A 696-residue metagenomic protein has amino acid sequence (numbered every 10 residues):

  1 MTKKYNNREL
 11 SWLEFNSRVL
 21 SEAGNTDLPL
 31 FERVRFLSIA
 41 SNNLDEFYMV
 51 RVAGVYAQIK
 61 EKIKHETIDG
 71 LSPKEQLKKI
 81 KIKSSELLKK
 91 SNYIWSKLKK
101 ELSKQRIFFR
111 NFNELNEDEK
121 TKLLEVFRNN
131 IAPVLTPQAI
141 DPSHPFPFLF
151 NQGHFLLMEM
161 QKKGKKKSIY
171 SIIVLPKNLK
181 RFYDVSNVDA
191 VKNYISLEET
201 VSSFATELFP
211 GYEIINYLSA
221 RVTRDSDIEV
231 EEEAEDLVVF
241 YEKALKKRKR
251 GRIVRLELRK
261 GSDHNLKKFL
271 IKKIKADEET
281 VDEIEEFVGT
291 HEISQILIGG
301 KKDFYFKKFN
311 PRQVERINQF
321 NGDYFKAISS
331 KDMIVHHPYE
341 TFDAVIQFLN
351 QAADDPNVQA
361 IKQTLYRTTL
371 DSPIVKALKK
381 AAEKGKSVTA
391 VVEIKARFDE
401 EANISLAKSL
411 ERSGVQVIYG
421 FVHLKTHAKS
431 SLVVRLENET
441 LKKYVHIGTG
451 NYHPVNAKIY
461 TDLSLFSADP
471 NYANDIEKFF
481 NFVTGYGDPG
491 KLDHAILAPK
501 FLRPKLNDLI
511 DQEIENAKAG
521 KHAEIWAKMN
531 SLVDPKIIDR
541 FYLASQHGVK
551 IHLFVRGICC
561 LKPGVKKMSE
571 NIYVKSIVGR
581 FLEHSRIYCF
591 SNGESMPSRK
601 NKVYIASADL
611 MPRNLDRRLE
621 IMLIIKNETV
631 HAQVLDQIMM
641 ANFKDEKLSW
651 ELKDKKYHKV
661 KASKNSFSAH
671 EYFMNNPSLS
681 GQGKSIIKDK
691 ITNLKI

Functional and structural regions predicted by a protein language model:
M1-I525, L543, H547, C559-E583 (+1 more regions): N-terminal localization/anchoring segments of enzymes in phospholipid and broader phosphate metabolism
N530: Cofactor-pocket helix-loop regions in the catalytic cores of large enzyme subunits
P535-Y542: Glycine/threonine-rich ATP-lid/beta-loop region of ATP-binding domains
L553-G557: A cross-kingdom feature strongest in bacterial/archaeal respiratory oxidoreductases
